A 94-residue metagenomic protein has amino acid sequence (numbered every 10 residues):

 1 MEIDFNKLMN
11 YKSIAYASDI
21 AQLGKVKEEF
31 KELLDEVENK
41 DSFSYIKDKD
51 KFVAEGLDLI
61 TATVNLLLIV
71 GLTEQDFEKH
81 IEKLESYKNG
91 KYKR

Functional and structural regions predicted by a protein language model:
M1-R94: Flexible "arm" and connector segments at domain edges
